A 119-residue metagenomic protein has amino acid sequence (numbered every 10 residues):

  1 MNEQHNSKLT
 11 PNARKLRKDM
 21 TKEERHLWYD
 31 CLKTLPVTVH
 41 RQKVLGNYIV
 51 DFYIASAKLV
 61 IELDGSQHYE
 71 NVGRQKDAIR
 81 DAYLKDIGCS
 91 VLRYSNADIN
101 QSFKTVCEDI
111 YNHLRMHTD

Functional and structural regions predicted by a protein language model:
M1-D119: Nucleic-acid endo/exonuclease domains
